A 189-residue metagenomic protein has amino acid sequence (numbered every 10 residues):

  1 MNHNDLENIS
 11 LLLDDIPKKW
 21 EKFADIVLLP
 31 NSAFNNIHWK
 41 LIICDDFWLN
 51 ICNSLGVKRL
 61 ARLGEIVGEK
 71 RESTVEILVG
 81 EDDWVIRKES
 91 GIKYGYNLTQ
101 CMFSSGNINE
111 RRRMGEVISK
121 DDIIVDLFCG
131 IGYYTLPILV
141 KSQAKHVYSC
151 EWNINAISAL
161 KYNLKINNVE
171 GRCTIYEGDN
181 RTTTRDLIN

Functional and structural regions predicted by a protein language model:
M1-N189: SAM-dependent transferase fold signal centered on methyltransferase-like domains, encompassing both Class I
